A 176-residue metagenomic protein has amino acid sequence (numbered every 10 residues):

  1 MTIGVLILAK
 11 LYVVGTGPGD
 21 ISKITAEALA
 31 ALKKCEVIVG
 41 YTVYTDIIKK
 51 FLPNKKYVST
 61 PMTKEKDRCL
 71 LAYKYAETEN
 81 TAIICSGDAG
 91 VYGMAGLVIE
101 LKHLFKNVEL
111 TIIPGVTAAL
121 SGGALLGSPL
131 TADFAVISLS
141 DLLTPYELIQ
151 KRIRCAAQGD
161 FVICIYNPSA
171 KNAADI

Functional and structural regions predicted by a protein language model:
G4, L11-V13, N80-T81, Q158-I176: A contiguous loop/helix-start segment that scaffolds small-molecule binding in enzyme catalytic cores
G4-L110, S121: Class I S-adenosyl-L-methionine
S22, K66, Y92, L143-Y146 (+1 more regions): Loop/helix-junction capping segments adjacent to catalytic residues or to phosphate/diphosphate-binding pockets
I47, S138, K171: Positions that flank functional sites
D88, D141, N167-A170: Glycine-rich beta-alpha junction loops
V91-G159: Class I SAM-dependent methyltransferase SAM-binding "motif I" and its flanking Rossmann-like core
